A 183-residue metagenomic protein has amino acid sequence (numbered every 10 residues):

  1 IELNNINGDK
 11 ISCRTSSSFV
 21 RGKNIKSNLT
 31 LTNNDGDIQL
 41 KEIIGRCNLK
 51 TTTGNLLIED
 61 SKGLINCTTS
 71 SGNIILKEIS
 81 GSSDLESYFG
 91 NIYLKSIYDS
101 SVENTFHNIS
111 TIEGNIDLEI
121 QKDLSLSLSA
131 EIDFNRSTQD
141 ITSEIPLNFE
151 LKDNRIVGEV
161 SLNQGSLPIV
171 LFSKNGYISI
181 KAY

Functional and structural regions predicted by a protein language model:
I1-Y183: Intrinsically disordered, low-complexity terminal regions
